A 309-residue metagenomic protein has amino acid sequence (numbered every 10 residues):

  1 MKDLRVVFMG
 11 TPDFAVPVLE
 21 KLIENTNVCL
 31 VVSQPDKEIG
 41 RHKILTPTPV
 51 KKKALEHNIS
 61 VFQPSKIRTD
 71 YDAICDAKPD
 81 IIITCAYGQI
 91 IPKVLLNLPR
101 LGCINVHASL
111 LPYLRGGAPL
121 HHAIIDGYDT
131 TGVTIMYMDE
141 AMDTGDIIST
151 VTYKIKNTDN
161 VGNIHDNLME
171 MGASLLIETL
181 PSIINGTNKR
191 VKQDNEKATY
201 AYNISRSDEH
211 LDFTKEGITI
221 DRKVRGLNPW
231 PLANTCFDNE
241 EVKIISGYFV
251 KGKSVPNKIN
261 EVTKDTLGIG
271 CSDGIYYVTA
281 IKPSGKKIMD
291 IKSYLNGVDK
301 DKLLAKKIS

Functional and structural regions predicted by a protein language model:
M1-P229, G274-Y277, P283, L303 (+1 more regions): One-carbon transfer enzymes
T214-S309: An anion-binding loop in the catalytic cleft
